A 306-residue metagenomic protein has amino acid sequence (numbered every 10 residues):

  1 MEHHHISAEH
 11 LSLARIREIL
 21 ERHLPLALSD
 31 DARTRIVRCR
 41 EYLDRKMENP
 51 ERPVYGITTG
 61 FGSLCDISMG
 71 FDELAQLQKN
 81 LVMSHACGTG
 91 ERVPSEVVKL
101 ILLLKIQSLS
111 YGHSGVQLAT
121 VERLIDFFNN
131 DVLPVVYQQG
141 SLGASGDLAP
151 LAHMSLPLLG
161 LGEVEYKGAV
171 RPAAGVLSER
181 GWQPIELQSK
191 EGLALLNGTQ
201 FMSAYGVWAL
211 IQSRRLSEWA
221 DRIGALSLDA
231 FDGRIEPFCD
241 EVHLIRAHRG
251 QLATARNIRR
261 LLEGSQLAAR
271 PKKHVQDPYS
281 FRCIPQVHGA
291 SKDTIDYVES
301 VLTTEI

Functional and structural regions predicted by a protein language model:
M1-E51: N- or domain-start disorder-to-order transition segments that initiate the globular core
M1-R17, S84-I101: Polybasic, low-complexity association/targeting segments
H3-S12, L177-N197, N257, L261-P271: Acidic, low-complexity proline/glycine-rich segments
V54: Conserved "HGTGT" condensation-loop signature of ketosynthase/thiolase-family condensing enzymes that catalyze
S63-Q78: Glycine-rich loop at the start of a catalytic domain that most often binds anionic cofactors/ligands
A86-P94, V98-H248: Active-site cavity-forming subdomains of large catalytic enzyme subunits
L228-I306: Accessory "access/gating" subregions that flank catalytic or transport cores
